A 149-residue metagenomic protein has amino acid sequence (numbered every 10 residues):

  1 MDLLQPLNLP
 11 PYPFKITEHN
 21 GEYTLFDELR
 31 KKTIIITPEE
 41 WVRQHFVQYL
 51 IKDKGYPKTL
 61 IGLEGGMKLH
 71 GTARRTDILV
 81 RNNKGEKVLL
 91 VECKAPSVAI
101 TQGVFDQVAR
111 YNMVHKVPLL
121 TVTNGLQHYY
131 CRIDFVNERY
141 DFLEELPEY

Functional and structural regions predicted by a protein language model:
M1-L119, L126-Y149: A short, conserved, highly charged catalytic patch centered on acidic carboxylates
